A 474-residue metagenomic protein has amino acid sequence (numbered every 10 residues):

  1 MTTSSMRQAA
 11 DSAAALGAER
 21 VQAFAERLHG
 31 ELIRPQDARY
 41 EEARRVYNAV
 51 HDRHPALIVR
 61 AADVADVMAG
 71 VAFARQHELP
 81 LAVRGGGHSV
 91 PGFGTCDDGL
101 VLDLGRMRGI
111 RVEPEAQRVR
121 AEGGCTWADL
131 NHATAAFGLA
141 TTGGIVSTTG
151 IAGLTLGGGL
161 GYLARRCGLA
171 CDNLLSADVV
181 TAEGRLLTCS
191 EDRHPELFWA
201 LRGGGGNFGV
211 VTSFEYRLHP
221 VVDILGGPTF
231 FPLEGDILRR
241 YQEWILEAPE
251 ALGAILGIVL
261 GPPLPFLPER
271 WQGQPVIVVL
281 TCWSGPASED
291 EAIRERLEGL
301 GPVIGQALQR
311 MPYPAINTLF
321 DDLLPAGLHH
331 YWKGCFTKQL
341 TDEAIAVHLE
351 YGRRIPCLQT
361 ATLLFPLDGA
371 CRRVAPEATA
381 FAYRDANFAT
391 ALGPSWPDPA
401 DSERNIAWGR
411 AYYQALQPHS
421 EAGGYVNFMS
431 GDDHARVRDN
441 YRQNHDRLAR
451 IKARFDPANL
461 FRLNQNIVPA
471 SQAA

Functional and structural regions predicted by a protein language model:
M1-A474: Soluble FAD-dependent oxygen oxidases
